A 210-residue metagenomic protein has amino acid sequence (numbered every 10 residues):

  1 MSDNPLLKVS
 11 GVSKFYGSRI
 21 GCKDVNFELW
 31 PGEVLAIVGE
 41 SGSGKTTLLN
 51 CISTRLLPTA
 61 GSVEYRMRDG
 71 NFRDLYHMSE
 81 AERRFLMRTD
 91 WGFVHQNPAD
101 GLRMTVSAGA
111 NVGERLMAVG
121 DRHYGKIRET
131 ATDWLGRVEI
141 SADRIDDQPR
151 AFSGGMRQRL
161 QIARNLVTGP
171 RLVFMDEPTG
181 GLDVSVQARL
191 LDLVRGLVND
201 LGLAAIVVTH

Functional and structural regions predicted by a protein language model:
V38-E40: The feature captures the beta-strand-to-loop junction immediately N-terminal to the Walker
S53: Helix-to-loop junction immediately C-terminal to a conserved catalytic motif
S62-F85: ABC ATPase NBD Q-loop/coupling interface
N97, M104-M117: Q-loop/switch helix immediately C-terminal to the Walker
K126-D143: Conserved ABC ATPase "signature" region
Q148-F152, M156: Conserved ABC ATPase signature
